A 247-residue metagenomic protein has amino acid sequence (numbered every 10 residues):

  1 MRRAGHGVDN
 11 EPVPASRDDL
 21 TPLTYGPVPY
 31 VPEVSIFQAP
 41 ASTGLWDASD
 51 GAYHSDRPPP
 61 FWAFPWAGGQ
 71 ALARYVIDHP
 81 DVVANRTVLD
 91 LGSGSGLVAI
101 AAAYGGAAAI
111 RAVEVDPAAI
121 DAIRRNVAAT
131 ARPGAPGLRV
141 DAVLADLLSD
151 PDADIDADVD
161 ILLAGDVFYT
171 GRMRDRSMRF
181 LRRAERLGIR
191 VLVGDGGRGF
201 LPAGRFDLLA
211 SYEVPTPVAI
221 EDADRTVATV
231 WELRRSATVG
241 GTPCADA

Functional and structural regions predicted by a protein language model:
M1-A247: S-adenosylmethionine-dependent methyltransferases
